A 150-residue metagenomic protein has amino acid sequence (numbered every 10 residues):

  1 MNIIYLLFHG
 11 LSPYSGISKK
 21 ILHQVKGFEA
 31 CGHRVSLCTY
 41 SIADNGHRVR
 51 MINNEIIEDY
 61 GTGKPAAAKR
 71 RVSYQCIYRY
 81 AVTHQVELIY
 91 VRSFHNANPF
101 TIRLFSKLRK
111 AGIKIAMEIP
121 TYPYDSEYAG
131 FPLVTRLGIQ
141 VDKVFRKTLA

Functional and structural regions predicted by a protein language model:
M1-N45, H84: N-terminal subdomain of nucleotide-sugar transferases
F8, S41, S93-F94, T121: Short, well-ordered beta-to-alpha junction loops that form the rim of enzyme active sites and present histidine/acidic
S15-G16, H47, P99-I102, S126-Y128: Short glycine-/acidic-enriched loop or helix-start segments at secondary-structure transitions that form or flank
K26, L104-A111, Y122-Y124, T135-A150: Membrane-proximal helix-turn-helix segments that form the acceptor-binding/catalytic region of lipid-linked
T39-S41, G61, P123: Residue-level recognition of beta-strand->loop/alpha-helix junctions
H47-R79, Y90-V91, A129-G138: A short, charged, and often flexible helix/loop element on the N-terminal side of the glycosyltransferase catalytic
Y78-P99, I113-A116: Short N-terminal targeting/anchoring amphipathic segment
N96-N98, I113-V134: A short, histidine- and acid-enriched strand-loop-helix "catalytic/donor-clamping" loop that lines the nucleotide-sugar
